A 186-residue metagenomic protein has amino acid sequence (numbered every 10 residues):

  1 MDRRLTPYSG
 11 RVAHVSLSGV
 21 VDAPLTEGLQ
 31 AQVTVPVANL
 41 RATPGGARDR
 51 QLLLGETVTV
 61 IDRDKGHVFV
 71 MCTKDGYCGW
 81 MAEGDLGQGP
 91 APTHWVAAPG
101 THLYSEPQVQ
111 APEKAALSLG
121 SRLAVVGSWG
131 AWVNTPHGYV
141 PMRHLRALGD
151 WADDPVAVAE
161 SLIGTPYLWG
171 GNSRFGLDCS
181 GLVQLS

Functional and structural regions predicted by a protein language model:
M1-L29, L54-T59, D64-K65, M71-H102 (+2 more regions): Boundary regions of SH3-family modules and the immediately adjacent low-complexity/disordered segments in eukaryotic
V35: Short coil/loop residues immediately preceding or within conserved phosphate-binding loops of NTP-utilizing enzyme
A42: Conserved strand-loop elements at the edges of beta-sheets that form or border functional pockets
G45: Intrinsically disordered, low-complexity polar regions and short flexible loop motifs
Q51: A cross-family signal for N-terminal binding/gating loops and helix N-caps that shape access to the active site
A152-S186: Catalytic cores of peptidoglycan-degrading enzymes
